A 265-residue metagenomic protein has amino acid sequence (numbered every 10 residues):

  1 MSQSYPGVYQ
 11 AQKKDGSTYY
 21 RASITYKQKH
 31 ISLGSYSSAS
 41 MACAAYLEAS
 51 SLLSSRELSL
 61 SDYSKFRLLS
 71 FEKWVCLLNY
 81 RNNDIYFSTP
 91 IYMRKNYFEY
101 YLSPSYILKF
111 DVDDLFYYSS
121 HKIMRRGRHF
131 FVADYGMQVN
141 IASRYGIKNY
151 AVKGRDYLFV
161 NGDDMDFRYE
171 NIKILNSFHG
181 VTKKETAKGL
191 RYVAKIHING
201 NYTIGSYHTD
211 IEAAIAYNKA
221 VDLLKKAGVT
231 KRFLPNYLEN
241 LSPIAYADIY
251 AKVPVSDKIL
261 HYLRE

Functional and structural regions predicted by a protein language model:
M1-E265: Boundary-flanking segments of nucleic-acid-binding domains in nuclear regulatory proteins
